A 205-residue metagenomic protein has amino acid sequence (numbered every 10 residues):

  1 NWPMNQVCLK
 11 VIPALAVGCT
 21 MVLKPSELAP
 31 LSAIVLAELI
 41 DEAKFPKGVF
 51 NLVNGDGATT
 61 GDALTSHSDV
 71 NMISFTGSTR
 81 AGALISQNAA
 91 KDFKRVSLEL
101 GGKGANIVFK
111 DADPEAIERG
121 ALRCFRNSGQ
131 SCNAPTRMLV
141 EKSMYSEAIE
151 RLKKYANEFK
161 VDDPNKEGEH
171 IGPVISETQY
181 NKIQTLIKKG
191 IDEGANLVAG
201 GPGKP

Functional and structural regions predicted by a protein language model:
N1-A116: Rossmann-like NAD(P) dinucleotide-binding subdomain of oxidoreductase/dehydrogenase enzymes
M72, S78-P205: ALDH superfamily catalytic-core signature
